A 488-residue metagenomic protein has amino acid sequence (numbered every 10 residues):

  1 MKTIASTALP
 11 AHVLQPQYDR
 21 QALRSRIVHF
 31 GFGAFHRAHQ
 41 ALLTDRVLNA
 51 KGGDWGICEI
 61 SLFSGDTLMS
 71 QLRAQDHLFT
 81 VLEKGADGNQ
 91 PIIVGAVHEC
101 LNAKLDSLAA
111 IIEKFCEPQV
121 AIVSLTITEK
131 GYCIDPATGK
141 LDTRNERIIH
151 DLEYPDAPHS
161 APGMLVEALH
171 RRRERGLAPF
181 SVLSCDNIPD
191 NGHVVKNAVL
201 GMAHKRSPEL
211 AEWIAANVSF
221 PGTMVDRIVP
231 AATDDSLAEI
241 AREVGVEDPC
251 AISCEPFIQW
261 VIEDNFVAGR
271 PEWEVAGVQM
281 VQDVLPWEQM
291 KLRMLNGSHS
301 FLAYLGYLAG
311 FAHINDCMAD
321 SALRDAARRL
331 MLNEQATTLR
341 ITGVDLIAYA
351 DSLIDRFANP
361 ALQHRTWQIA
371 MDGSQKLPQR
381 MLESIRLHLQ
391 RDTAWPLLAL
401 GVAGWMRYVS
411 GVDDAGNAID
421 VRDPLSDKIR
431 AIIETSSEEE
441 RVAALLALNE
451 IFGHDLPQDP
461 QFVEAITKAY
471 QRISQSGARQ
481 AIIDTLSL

Functional and structural regions predicted by a protein language model:
M1-L488: Substrate/ligand-engaging "lid" and interaction regions
